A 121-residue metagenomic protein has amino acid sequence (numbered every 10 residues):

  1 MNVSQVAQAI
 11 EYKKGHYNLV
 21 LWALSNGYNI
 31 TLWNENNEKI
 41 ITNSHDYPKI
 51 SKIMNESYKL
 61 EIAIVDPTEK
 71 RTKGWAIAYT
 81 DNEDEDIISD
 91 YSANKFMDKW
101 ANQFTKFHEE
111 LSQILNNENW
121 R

Functional and structural regions predicted by a protein language model:
M1-N29: Charge-rich, low-complexity N-terminal segments
N2, A7-Q8, Y12, K59-R121: Intrinsically disordered, low-complexity regulatory regions enriched in serine/threonine/proline and acidic residues
L21, S25-N82: Amphipathic, interaction-prone secondary-structure segments
